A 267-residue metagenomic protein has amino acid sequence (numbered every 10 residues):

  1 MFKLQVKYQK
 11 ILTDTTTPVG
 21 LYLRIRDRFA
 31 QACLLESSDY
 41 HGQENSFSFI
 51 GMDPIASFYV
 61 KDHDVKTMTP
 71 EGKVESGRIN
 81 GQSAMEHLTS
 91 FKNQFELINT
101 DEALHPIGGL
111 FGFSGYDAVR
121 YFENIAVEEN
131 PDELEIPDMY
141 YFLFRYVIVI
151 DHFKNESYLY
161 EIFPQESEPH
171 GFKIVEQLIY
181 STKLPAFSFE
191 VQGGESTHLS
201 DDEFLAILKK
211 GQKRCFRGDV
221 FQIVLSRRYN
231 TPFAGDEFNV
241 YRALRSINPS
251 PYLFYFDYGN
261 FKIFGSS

Functional and structural regions predicted by a protein language model:
M1-S267: Extended alpha-helical targeting/anchoring segments, especially N-terminal organellar/secretory targeting helices
